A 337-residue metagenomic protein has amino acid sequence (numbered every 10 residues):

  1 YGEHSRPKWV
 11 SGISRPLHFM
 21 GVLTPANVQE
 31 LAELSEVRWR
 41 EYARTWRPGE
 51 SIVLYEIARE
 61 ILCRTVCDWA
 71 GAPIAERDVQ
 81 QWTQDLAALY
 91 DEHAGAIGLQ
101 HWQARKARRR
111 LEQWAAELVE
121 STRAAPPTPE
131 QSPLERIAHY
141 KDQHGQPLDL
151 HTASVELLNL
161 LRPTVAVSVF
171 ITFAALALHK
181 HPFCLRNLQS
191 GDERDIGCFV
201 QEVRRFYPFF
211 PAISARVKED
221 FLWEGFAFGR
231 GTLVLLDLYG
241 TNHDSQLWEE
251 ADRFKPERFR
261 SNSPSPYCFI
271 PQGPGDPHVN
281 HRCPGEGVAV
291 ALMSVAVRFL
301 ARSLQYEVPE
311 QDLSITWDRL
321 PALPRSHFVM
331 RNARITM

Functional and structural regions predicted by a protein language model:
Y1-E120, I335-M337: Cytochrome P450 catalytic-domain helical core, especially the substrate-recognition surface and oxygen-activation
E36-R40, H144-D149, S263-G273: Active-site-adjacent bridging/hinge elements
R108-F170: Conserved cytochrome P450 catalytic core segment spanning the I/J/K helices
S154-N159, V165-Q189, P284-L304: Cytochrome P450 catalytic-core helices
S190-F226: Conserved cytochrome P450 K-helix E-x-x-R motif and the immediately C-terminal K′/meander segment
D237-S263, V279: Conserved cytochrome P450 K-helix/beta-meander segment immediately N-terminal to the heme-binding cysteine loop
R260-P321, R325: Cytochrome P450 heme-thiolate "Cys pocket" and heme-binding signature region
